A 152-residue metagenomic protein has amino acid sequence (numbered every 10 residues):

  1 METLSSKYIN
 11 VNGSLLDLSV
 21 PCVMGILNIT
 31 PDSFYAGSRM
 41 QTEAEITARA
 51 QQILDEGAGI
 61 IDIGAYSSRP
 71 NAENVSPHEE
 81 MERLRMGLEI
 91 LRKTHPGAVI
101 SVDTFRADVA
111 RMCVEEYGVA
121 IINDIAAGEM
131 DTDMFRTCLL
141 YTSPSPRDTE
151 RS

Functional and structural regions predicted by a protein language model:
M1-N28: N-terminal amphipathic alpha-helix/helix-capping segment at the start of soluble metabolic enzymes
L27, G57, I122: Conserved, mostly hydrophobic/aromatic
P31-E45: Active-site mouth loops of central-metabolism enzymes
F34-Y35, I61-R83: Glycine-rich, proline-tolerant flexible connector loops at the mouths of alpha/beta enzymes
V75-R83, D108, G128-L139: Active-site-adjacent beta->alpha loops and helix N-cap segments on the catalytic face of soluble alpha/beta enzymes
S76-I100: Alpha-helix-loop-beta-strand connector modules within alpha/beta enzyme cores
V99-F105, A120-E129: Catalytic beta/alpha-barrel core
Y141-D148: Conserved small/polar residues in nucleotide/adenosyl-binding loops
